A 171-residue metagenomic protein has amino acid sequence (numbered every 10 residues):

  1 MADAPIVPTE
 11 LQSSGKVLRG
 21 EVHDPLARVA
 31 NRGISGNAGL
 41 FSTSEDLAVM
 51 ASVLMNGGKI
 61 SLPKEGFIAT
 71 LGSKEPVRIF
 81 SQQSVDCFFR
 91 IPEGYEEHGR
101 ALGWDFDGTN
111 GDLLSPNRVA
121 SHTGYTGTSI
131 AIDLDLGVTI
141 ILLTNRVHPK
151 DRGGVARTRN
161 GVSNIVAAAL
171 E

Functional and structural regions predicted by a protein language model:
M1-N117: Short, surface-exposed loop or secondary-structure junction motifs that flank catalytic or metal-binding residues
H122-E171: Structured C-terminal helix/loop/strand segments within mature extracytoplasmic catalytic/sensor domains
